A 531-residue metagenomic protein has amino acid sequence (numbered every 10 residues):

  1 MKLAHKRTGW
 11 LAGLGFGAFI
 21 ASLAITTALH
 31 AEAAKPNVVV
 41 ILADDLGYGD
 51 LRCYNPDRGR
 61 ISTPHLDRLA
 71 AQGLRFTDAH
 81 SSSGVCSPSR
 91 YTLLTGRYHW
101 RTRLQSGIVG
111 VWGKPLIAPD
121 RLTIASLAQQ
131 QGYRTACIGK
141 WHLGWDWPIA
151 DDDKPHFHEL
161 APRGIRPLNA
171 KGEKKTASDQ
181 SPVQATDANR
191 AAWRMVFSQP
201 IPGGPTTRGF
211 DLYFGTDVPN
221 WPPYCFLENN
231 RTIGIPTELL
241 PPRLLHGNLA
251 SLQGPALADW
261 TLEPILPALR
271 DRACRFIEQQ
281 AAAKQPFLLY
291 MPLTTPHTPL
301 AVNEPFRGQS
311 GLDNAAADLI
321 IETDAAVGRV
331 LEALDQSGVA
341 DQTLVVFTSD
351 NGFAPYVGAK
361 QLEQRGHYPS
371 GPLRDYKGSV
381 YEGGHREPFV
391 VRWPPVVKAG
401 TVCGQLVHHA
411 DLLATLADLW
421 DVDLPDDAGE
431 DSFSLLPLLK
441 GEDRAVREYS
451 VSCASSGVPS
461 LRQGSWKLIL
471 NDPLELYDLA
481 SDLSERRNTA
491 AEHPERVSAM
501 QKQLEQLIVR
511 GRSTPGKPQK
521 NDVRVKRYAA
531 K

Functional and structural regions predicted by a protein language model:
E32-P36, A43, Y48, R75 (+6 more regions): Long, internal low-complexity/basic segments
Y48-C137, W141-K175, F210: Active-site segment of extracytoplasmic enzymes that catalyze sulfate/phosphate-ester chemistry
Y54-D57, R75-R97, C137-A150, Y213-N220 (+5 more regions): Short, solvent-exposed turn/loop segments enriched in Gly/Ser/Thr/Pro and often Arg
D57-T63, H80-V85, V111-L122, P241-P242 (+8 more regions): A short beta-strand-to-alpha-helix junction
T77, P88-R90, W145-D146, A150-S251 (+1 more regions): Core domains of carbohydrate- and sulfate-ester-processing enzymes
I149-H156, P299-V302, G308-A316, E332 (+2 more regions): Histidine-centered active-site microenvironments of extracellular/periplasmic hydrolases and transferases
A188-N220, P355-A359, E363-E382, V397-T401 (+3 more regions): C-terminal cap/loop subdomain of S1 sulfatases and analogous C-terminal strand-loop tails that border
N220-R243, A273-D318, A354-P355, K360-E363: Active-site His/acidic residue clusters
